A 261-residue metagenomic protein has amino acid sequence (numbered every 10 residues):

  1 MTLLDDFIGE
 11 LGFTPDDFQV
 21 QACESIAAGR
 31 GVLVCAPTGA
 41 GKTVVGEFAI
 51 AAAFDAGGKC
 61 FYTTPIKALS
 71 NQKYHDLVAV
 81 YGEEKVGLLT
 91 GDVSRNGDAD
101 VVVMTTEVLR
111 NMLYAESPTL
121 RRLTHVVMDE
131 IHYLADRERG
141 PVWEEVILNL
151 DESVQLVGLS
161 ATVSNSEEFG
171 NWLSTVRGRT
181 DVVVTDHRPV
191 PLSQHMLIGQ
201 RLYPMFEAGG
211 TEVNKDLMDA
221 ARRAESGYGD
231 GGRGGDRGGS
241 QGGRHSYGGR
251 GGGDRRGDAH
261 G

Functional and structural regions predicted by a protein language model:
T2-I198: Conserved P-loop/Walker A NTP-binding site and adjacent catalytic elements of P-loop NTPases
L148, Q155-V157, T162-G261: Conserved interdomain linker/interface between the two RecA-like ATPase lobes of SF2 helicase motors
